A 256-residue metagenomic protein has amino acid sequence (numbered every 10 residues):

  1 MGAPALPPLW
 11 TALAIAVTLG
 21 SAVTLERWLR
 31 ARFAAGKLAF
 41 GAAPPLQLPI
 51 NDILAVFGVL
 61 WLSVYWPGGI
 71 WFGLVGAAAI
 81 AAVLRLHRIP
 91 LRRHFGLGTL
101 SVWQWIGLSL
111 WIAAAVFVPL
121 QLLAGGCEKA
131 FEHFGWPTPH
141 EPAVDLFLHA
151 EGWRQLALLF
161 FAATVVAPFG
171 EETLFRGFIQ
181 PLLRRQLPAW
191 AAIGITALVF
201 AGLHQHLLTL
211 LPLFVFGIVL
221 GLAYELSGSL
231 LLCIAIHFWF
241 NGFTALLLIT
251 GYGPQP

Functional and structural regions predicted by a protein language model:
M1-Q104, A245-P256: N-terminal, membrane-interfacial amphipathic/helix-forming hydrophobic leader that caps and precedes the first
G20-R27, F161-R185: Transmembrane alpha-helical segments in integral membrane proteins
V59, A79-L84, I112, V116 (+6 more regions): Structural signal for membrane-spanning alpha-helices in multi-pass inner-membrane proteins, emphasizing helix cores
W61-G69, R85-V166, R185, P254-P256: Juxtamembrane helix-loop-helix connectors linking adjacent transmembrane helices in multi-pass membrane enzymes
P67-V75, R154-Q155, L159, R184-T196 (+1 more regions): Membrane-interface starts of transmembrane alpha-helices
F72-A77, L159-A162, L213-L220: Hydrophobic core segments of transmembrane alpha-helices in multi-pass, intramembrane catalytic enzymes
W105, V118, L122, G170-I195 (+1 more regions): Membrane-interface helix/loop boundary segments of multi-pass membrane proteins
W190-P256: Functionally important transmembrane alpha-helices
